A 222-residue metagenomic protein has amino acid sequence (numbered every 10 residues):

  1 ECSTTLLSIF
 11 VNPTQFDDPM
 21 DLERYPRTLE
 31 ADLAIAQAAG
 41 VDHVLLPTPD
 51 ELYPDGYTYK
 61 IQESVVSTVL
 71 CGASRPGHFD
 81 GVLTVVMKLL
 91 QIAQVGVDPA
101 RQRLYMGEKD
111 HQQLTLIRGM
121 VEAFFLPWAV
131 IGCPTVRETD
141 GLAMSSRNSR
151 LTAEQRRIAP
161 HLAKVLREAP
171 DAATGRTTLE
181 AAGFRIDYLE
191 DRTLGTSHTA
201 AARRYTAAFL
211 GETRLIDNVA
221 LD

Functional and structural regions predicted by a protein language model:
E1-F184, E212: Nucleotidyltransferase catalytic core that binds NTPs
T178-D222: Phosphate/ribose-recognition catalytic cores of enzymes acting on nucleotide-derived substrates
